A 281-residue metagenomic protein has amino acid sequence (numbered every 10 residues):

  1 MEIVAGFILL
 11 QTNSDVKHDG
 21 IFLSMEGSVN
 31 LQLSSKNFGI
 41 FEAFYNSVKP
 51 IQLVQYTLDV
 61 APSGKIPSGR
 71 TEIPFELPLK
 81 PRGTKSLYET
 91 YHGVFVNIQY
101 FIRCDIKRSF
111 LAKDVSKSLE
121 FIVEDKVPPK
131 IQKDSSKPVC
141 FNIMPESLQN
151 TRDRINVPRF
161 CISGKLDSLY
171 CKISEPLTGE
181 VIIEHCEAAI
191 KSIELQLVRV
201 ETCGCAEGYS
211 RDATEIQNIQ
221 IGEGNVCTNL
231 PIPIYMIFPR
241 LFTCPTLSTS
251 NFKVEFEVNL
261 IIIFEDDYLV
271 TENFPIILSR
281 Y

Functional and structural regions predicted by a protein language model:
M1-Y281: C-terminal beta-sandwich interaction modules and adjacent acidic, Ser/Thr/Pro/Gly-rich low-complexity tails used
